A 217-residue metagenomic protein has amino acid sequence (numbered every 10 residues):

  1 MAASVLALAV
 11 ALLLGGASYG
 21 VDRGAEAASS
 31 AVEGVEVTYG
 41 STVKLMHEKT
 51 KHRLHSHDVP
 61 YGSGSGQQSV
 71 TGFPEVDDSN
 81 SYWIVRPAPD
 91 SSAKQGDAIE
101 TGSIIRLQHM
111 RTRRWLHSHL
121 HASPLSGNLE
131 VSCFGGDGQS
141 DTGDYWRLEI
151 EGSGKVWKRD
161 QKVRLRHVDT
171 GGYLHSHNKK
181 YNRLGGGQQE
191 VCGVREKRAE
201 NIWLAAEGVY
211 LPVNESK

Functional and structural regions predicted by a protein language model:
A2-S4, L8-K217: Lectin-like carbohydrate-binding module/patch detector with strong preference for beta-trefoil
